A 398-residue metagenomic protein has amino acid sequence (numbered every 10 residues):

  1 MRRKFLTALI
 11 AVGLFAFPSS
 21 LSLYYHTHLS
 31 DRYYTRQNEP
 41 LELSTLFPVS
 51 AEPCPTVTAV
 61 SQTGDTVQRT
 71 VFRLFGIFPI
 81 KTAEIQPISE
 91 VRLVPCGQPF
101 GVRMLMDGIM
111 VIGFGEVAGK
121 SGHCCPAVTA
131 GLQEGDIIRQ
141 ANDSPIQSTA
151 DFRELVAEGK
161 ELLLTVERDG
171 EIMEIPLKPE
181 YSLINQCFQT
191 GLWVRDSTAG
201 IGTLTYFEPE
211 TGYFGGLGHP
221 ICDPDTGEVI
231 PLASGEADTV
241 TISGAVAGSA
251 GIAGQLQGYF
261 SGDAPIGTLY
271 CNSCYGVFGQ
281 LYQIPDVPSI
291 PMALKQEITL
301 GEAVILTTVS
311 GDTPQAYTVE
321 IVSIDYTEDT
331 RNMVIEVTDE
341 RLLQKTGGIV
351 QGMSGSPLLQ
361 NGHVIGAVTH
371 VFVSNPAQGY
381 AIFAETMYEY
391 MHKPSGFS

Functional and structural regions predicted by a protein language model:
K4-S22: Hydrophobic membrane-insertion alpha-helices, especially the h-region of bacterial N-terminal signal peptides
S22-L74, I85: Beta-strand-enriched, solvent-exposed domains that form extended recognition/catalytic surfaces
L74, K81-A83, P87, F100 (+1 more regions): PDZ-domain C-terminal substructure recognizer with occasional recognition of PDZ-binding tails
G101, L105-V128: PDZ/PDZ-like groove recognition
H123-I137, L155, G348-G352: A short glycine-leucine-enriched loop at secondary-structure breakpoints that most characteristically corresponds
A127-T149, L358-N361, I365-G366: Conserved PDZ fold ligand-binding element
Q140-E171, N375-E385: PDZ domains, with a preference for the canonical peptide-binding region formed by the helix
E180-Q351, Q360-N361, T369, N375-Y390: Serine endopeptidase catalytic core focused on the charge-relay Asp
